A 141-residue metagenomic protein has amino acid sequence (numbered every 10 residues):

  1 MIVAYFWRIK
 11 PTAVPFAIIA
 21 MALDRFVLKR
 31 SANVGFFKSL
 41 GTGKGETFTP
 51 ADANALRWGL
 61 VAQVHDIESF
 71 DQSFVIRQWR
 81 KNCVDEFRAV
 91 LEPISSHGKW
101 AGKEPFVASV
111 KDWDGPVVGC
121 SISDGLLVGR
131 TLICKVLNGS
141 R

Functional and structural regions predicted by a protein language model:
A4-W7, E46-S73, V118-S123: Short, well-ordered beta-strand segments in beta-rich or mixed alpha/beta enzyme and ligand-binding folds
W7-A13: Short polar catalytic/cofactor-binding loops
R8, R25, R30, R57 (+4 more regions): Arginine residue identity/basic-tract feature
A13-K38, V128-R141: Short amphipathic alpha-helical segments
I19-D24, E68-R80, V136: Short amphipathic alpha-helices in soluble, non-transmembrane regions that often serve as interface/regulatory elements
V27-N33, L60-H65, D112-G115: Glycine-rich loops and low-complexity Gly/Arg-rich segments that provide flexible linkers or classic glycine-based
K38-A53, V75-G115, S123-L127, C134 (+1 more regions): Glycine-rich beta-strand-turn "strand-cap" elements at beta-sheet edges
